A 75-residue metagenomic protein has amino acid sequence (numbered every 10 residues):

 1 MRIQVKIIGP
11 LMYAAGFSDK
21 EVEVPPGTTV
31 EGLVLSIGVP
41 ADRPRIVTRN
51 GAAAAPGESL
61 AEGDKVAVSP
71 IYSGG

Functional and structural regions predicted by a protein language model:
M1-G74: Ubiquitin-like/PB1-type beta-grasp interaction modules and other compact soluble beta-rich domains
